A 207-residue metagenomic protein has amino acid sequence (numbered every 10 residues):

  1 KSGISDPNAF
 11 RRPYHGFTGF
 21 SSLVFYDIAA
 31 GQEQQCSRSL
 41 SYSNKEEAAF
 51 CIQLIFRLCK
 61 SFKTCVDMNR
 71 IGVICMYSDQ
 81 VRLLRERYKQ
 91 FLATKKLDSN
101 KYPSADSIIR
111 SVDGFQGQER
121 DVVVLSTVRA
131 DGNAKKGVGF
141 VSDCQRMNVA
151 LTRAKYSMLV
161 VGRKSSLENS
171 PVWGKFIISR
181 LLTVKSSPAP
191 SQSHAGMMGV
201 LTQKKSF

Functional and structural regions predicted by a protein language model:
K1-R57, Q118-R120, L151-A154, V160-F207: Helicase-core coupling region on the C-terminal RecA-like lobe
A9-R12, R57-K60, I108-S111, C144-M147: Eukaryotic intrinsically disordered and solvent-exposed regulatory patches
A30-G31, S78-Q80, G114-Q116, R129-A130 (+1 more regions): Short, glycine-/Ser/Thr-/acidic-enriched flexible segments
A49-Q53, S78, R82, E86 (+4 more regions): Feature representing long, continuous alpha-helical segments
F56-I109: Conserved helicase motor "Helicase C" RecA-like lobe of SF1/SF2 P-loop NTPases
R110, G114-A130, V149, S157-V161: A short beta-strand element within the Helicase C-terminal
D131-K135: Cytochrome P450 core scaffold surrounding the K-helix E-X-X-R motif and the conserved "meander" helix-loop region
K136-M158: Conserved SF2 helicase motif VI
